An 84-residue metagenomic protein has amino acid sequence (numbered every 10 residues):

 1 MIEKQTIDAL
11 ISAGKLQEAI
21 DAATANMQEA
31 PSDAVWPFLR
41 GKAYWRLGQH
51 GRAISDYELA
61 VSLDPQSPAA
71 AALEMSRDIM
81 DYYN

Functional and structural regions predicted by a protein language model:
P31, D64-P65: Short coil turns that delineate tetratricopeptide repeat
Q66-N84: TPR/TPR-like alpha-solenoid helical repeat scaffolds
